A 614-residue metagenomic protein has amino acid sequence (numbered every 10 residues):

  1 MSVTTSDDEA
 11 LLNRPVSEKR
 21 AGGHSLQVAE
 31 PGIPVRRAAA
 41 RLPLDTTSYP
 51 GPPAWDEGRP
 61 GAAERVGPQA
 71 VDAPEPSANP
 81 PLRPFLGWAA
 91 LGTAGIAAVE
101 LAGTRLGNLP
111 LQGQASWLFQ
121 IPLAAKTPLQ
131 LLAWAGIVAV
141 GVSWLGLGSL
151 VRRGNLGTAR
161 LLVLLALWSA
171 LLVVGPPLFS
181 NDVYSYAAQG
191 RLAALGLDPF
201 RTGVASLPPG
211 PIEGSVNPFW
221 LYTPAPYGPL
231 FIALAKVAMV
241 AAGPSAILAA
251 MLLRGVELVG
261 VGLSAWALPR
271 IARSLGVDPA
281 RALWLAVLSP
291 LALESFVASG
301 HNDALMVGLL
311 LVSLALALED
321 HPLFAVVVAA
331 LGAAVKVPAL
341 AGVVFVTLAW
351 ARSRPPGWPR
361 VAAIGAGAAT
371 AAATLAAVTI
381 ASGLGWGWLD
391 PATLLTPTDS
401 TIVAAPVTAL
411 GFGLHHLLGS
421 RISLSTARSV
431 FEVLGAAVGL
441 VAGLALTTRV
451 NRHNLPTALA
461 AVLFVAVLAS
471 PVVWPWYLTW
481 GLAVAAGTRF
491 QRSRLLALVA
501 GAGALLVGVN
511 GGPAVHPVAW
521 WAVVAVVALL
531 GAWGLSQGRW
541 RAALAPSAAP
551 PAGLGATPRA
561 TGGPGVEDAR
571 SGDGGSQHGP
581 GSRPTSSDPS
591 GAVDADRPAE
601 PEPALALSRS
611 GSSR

Functional and structural regions predicted by a protein language model:
V3-W55, R59-G95, A115-L171, N451 (+5 more regions): Start-transfer (signal-anchor) and selected internal transmembrane alpha helices of multi-pass inner/ER membrane
A139-G148, L248-L275, G308, L440-T447: Transmembrane-helix motifs of polytopic, lipid-linked glycan transferases
N155-R254, L258: Intramembrane catalytic core of multi-pass membrane enzymes that act on lipidic substrates
L165, L258-V259, I271, L275 (+5 more regions): Membrane-embedded helix bundles of polyisoprenyl
N302, L323, V327-R352, A377 (+1 more regions): Transmembrane helices and adjacent periplasmic/lumenal helix-loop junctions of polyprenol-phosphate-dependent
G342-A372: Perimembrane helix-loop-helix junctions
T393, P397-A469, R539-S547, A606: Aromatic/glycine/proline-enriched transmembrane-helix motif characteristic of membrane-embedded glycan-assembly enzymes
T396-S400, T408, R428, L444 (+4 more regions): C-terminal multi-pass transmembrane helix bundles with aromatic-rich, positive-inside signatures
